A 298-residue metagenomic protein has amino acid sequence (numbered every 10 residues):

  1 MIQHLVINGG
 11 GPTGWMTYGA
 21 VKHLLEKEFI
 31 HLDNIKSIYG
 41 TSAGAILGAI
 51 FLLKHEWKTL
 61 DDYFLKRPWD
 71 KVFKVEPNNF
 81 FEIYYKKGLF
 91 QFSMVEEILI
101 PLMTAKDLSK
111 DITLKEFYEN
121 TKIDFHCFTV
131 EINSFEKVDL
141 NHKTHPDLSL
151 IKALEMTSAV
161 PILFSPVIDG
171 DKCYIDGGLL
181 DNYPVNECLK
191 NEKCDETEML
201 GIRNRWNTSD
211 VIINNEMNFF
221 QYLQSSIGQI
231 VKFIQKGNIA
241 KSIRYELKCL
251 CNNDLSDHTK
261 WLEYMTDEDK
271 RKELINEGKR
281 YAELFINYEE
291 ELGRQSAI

Functional and structural regions predicted by a protein language model:
M1-T41, I46-I298: Patatin-like phospholipase
